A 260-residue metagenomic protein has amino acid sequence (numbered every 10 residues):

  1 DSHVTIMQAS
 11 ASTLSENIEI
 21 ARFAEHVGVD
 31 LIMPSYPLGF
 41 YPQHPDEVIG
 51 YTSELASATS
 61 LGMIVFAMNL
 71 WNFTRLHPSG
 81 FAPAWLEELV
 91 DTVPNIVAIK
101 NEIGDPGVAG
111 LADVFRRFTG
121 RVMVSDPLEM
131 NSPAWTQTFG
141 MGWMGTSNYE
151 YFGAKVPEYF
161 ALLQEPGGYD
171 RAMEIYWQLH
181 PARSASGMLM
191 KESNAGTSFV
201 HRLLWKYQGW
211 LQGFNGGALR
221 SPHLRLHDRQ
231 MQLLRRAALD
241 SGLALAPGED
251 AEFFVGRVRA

Functional and structural regions predicted by a protein language model:
D1-A21, T119-V124, A185, S198-Y207: Helix-coil boundary/capping segments in enzymes
D1-P78, L224-R225, A244-A260: Active-site beta->alpha loop and helix N-cap motifs at the rims of alpha/beta catalytic domains
S2, G28, V93, F139-G140 (+2 more regions): Glycine-centered loop/turn motif at secondary-structure junctions
A21, S53, S132-P133, K206 (+1 more regions): Short glycine-/small-residue-rich flexible loop motifs, especially phosphate/cofactor-binding loops
V27, A109-S125, H227-A244: A short, hydrophobic/aromatic-rich structural module that often spans a beta strand with its adjoining loop
E54-N194: Catalytic alpha/beta core domains of metabolic enzymes, predominantly
Y151-A260: C-terminal alpha-helical cap/extension of soluble enzyme domains
